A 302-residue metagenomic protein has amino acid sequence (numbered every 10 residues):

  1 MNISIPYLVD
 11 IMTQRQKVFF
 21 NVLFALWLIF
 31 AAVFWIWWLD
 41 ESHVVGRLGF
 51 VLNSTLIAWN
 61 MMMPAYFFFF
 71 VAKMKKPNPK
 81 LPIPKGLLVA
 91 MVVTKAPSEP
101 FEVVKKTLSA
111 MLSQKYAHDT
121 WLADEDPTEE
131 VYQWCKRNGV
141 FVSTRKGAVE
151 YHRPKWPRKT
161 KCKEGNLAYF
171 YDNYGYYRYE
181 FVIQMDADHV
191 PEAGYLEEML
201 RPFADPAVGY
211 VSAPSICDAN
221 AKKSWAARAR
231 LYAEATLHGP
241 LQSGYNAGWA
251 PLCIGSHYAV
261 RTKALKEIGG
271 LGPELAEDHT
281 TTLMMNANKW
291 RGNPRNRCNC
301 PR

Functional and structural regions predicted by a protein language model:
M1-K85: N-terminal membrane-anchoring/stem segments of glycan-assembly enzymes
L88-A90, D119, T280: Cell-envelope/extracellular polymer assembly enzymes that use nucleotide-activated donors
K106-H118: Short, acidic, metal-binding catalytic loop of nucleotide-sugar glycosyltransferases
D124-Y132, K136, G147-V149: A conserved acidic beta->alpha catalytic loop
V142-Y179, A193-L275, N286-K289: Long helical/loop segments within the catalytic core of UDP-sugar-dependent glycosyltransferases, especially the large
V182: Short aromatic/hydrophobic "clamp" motif used to bind/position activated sugar donors
M185-V190: The conserved acidic donor/metal-binding loop of glycosyltransferases
P273, T282-C300: Catalytic donor-sugar/metal-binding loop of nucleotide-sugar-dependent glycosyltransferases
